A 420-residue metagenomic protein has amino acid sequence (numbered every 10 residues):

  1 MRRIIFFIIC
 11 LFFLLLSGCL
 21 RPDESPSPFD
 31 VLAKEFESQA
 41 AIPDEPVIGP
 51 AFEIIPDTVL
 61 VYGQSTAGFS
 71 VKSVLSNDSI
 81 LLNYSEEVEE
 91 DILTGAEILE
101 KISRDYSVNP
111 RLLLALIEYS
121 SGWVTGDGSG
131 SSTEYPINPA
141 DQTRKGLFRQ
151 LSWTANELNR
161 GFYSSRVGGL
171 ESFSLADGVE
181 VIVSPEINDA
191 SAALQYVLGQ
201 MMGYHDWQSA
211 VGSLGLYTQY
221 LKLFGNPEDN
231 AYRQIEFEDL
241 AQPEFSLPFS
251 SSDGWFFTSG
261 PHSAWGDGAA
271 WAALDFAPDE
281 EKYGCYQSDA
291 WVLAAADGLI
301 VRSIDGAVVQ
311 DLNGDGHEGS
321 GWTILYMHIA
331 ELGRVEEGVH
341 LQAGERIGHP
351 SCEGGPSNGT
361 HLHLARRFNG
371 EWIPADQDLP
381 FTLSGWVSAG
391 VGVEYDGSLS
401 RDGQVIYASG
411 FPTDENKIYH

Functional and structural regions predicted by a protein language model:
L16-G18: C-terminal motif of bacterial Sec signal peptides marking the signal peptidase cleavage site
L20-I48, D141-T258, Y395-H420: Non-catalytic cell-wall polysaccharide-engagement segments
P22-A96: N-terminal export signals and maturation junctions of secreted/periplasmic proteins
Q64-Q208: Catalytic glycan-binding domains that act on GlcNAc-containing polysaccharides
F237-L240, E244, W255-A294, Y326: Short glycine/threonine/proline-enriched tight-turn/helix- or strand-capping micro-motif at secondary-structure
P243, Y286, V339-E345, A365-H420: Acidic, glycine-rich catalytic/binding loops that coordinate metals and/or anionic ligands
F257, V292, G298-I300, G338-P350: A structural signal for short beta-strand/turn segments enriched in small hydrophobics and glycine
Q287-E337, G359-H361: Zn2+-dependent peptidoglycan hydrolase active-site motif and core
